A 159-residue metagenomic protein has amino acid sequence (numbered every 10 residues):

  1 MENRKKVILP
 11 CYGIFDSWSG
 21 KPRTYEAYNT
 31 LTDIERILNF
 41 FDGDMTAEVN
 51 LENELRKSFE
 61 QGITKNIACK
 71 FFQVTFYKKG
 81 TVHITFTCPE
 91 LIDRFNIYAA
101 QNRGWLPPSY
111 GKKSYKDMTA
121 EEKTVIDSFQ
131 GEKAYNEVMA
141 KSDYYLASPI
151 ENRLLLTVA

Functional and structural regions predicted by a protein language model:
M1-A159: Non-catalytic, mostly N-terminal accessory regions of nucleic-acid modification and defense proteins
